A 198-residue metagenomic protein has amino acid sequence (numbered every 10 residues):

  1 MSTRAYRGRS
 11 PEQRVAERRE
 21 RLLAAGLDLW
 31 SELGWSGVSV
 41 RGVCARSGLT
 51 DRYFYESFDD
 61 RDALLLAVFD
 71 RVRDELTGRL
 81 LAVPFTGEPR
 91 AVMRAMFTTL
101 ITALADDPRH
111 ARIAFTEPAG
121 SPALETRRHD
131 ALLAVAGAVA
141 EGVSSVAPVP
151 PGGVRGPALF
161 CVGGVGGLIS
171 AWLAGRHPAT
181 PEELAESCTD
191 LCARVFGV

Functional and structural regions predicted by a protein language model:
M1-A5, T102, E141, A171-V198: C-terminal peripheral helix-coil segments that are non-catalytic and often amphipathic
M1-E17, A147: N-terminal intrinsically disordered/low-complexity leader segments
V15-G26, V43, V68-L76: Generic hydrophobic, amphipathic alpha-helix propensity
R21, L29-A63, A67: Helix-turn-helix
A67, L81-R109, A185: Hydrophobic alpha-helical connector segments
L80-P84, A114-P118, V146, W172-R176: Secondary-structure edge/capping motif, primarily at the C-terminal ends of alpha-helices and the immediately following
L104-A123, A140-V143, S170: Amphipathic alpha-helical segments used for helix-helix packing
P122-A147, G152-G167, D190: Amphipathic alpha-helical packing segments from all-alpha helical-bundle domains
